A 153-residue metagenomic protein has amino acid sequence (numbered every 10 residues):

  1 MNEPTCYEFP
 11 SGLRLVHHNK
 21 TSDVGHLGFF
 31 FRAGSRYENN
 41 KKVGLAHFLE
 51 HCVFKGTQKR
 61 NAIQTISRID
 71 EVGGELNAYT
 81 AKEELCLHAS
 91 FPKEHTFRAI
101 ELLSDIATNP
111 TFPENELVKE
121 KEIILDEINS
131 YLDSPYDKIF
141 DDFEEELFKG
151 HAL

Functional and structural regions predicted by a protein language model:
M1-T65, E101: His/Glu-rich zincin catalytic helix
Q58, I66-L153: Acidic/histidine-enriched segments that form metal/cofactor-coordinating and catalytic pocket/exosite environments
